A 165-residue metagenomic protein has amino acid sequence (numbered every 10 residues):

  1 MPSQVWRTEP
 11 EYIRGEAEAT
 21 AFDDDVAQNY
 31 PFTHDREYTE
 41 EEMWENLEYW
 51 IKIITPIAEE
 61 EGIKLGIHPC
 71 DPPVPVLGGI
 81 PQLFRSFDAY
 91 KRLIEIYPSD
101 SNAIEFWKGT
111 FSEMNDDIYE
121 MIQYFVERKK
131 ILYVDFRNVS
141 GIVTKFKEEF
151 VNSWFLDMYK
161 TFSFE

Functional and structural regions predicted by a protein language model:
M1-A103: Active-site acidic/histidine proton-transfer and metal-coordination neighborhood in alpha/beta enzyme cores
G15-A17, W107, K130: Glycan-recognition surfaces
Q28-E37, D100-S112, V139-E149: Hydrophobic transmembrane alpha-helix bundles
W44, V76-K91, T110-E165: Gly/Pro-rich active-site loop or hairpin
L65-I67, N102-K108, L132-F136: Hydrophobic faces of well-ordered beta-strands that scaffold small-molecule active sites in alpha/beta enzyme cores
